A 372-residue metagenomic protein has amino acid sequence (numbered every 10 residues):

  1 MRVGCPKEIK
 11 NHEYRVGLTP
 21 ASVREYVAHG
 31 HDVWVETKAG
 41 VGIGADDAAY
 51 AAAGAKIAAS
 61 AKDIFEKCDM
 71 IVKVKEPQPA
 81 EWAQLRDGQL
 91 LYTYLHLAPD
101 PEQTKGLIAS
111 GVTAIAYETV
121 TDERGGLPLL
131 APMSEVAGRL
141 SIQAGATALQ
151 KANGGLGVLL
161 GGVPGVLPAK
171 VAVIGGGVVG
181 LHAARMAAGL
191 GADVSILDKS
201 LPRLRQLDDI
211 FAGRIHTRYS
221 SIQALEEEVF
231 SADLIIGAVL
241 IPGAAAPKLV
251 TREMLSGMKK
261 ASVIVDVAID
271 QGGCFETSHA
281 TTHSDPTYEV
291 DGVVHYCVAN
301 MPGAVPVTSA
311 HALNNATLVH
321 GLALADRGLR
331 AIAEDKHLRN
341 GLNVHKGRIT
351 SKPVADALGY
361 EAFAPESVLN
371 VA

Functional and structural regions predicted by a protein language model:
R2, E8, P79-A169, V298-N300: Glycine/serine-rich phosphate-binding loop and adjoining beta1-alpha1 elements at the start of nucleotide-handling
R2-S110: An N-terminal-biased, well-structured beta-alpha scaffold segment characteristic of Rossmann-like dinucleotide-binding
P6-A45, A152-L240, T287: Glycine-rich phosphate/diphosphate-binding loop of Rossmann-like nucleotide-binding domains
D69, K75-E76, L95-H96, S221 (+3 more regions): Short glycine-/small-residue-rich Rossmann-like dinucleotide-binding loops
E76, V136, G177-V178: Residue-level detector of alpha-helix initiation sites
E118-L159, I269, C274-A372: Adenosine-phosphate binding glycine-rich loop
D209-D291: Rossmann-like adenosine-cofactor binding region
